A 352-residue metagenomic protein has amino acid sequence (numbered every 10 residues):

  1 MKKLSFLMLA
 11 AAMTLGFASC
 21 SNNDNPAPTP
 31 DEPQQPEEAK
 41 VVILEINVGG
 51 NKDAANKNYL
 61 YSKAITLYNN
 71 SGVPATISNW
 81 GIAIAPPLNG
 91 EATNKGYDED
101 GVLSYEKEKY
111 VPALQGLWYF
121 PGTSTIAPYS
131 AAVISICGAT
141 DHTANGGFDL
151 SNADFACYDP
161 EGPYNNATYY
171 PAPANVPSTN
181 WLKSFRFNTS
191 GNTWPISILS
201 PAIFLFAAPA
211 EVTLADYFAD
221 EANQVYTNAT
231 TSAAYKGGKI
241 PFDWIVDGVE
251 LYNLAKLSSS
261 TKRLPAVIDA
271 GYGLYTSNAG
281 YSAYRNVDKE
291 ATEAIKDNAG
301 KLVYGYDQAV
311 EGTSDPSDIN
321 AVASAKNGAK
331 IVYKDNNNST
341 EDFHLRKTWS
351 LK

Functional and structural regions predicted by a protein language model:
M1-S5, S21-N22: Positively charged n-region of N-terminal signal peptides that target proteins for export
S5-M13: Sec-dependent N-terminal signal peptides
L15-S19: C-terminal motif of bacterial Sec signal peptides marking the signal peptidase cleavage site
N25-L88, F187-A202, F206-S232: A structural motif detector for short, solvent-exposed N-terminal "entry" segments of globular domains
S78-N79, A92-G96, T143-D149: Short, solvent-exposed loop/turn and secondary-structure capping segments
I84-E99: Short aromatic-acidic-glycine turn motif
Y105-K334, N338-E341: Solvent-exposed beta-edge/loop recognition patches
N336-K352: Short, low-complexity, Pro/Ser/Thr/Gly-rich segments in the mature regions of secreted, periplasmic
